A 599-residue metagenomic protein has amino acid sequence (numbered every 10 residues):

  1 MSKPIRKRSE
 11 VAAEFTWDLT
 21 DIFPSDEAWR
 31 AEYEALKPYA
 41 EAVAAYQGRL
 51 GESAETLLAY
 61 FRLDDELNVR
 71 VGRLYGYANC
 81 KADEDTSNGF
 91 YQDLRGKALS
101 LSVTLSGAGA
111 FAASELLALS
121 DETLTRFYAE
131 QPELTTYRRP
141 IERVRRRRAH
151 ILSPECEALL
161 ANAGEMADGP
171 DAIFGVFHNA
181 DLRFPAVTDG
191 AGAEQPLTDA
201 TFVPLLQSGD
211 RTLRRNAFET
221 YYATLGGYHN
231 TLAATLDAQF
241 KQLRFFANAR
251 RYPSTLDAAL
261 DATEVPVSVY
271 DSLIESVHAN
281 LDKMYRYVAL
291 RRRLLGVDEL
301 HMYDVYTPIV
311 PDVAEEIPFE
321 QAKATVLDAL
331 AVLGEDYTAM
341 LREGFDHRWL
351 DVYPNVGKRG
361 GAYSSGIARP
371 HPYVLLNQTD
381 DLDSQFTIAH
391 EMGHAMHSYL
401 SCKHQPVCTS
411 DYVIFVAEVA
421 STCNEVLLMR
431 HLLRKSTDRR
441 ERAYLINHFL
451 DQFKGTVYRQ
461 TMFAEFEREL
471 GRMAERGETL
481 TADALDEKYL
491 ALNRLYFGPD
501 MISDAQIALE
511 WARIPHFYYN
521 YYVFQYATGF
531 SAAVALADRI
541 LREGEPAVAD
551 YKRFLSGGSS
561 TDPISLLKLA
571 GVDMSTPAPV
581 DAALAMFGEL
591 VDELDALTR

Functional and structural regions predicted by a protein language model:
M1-D312, K323, L597-R599: A well-structured
I5, S9-V11, T20, P24 (+11 more regions): C-terminal, non-catalytic "cap/extension" segments appended to globular domains
R251, T379-Y399, S421, V426 (+1 more regions): Active-site recognition of the HExxH zinc-binding catalytic motif
L294-A329, T338, Y373, H397 (+4 more regions): Long, K/E/R/D-enriched contiguous segments that form extended
E315-I317, I367-A389: Short pre-active-site segment immediately N-terminal to the catalytic Zn-binding motif
E315-I317, L350-P370: Catalytic zinc-binding patch centered on the HExxH motif and its immediate surroundings that defines zinc-dependent
D328, V332-A339, A362-S365, H394 (+2 more regions): Conserved helix-loop functional segments at active or binding sites
Y412-R440, F449-D451, G455, G529: Post-HExxH zinc-binding segment in Zn-dependent metallohydrolases
